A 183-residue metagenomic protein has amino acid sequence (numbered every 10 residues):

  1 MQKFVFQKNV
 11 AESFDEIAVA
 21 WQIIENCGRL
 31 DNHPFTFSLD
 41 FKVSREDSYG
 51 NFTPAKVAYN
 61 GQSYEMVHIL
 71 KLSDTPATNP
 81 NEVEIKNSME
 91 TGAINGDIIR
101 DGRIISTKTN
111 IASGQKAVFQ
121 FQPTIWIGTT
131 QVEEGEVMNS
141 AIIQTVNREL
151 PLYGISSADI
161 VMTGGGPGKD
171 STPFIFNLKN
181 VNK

Functional and structural regions predicted by a protein language model:
M1-K183: Intrinsically disordered, low-complexity segments enriched in small/polar residues
